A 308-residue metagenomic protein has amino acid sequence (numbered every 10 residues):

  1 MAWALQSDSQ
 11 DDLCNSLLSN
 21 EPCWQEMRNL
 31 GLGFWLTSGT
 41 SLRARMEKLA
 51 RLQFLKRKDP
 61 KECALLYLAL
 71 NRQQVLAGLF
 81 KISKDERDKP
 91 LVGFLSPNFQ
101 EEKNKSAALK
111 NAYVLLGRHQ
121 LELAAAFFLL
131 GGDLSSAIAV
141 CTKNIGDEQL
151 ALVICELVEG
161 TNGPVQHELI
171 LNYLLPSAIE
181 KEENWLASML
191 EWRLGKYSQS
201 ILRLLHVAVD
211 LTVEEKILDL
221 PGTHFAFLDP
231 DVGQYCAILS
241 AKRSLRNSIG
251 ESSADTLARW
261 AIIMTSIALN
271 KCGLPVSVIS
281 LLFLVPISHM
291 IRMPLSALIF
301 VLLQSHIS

Functional and structural regions predicted by a protein language model:
M1-S308: Alpha-helical solenoid scaffolds
